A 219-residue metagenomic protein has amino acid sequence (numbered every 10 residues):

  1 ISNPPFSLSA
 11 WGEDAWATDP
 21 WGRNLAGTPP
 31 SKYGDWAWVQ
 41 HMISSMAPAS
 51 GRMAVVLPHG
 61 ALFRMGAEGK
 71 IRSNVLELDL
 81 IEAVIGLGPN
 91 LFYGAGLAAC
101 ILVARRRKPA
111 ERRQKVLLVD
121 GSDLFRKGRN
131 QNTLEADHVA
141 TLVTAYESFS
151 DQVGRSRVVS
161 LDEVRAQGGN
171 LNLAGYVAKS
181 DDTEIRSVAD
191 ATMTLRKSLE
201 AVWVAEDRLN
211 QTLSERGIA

Functional and structural regions predicted by a protein language model:
I1-A219: A conserved structural/catalytic subdomain of Rossmann-like adenosyl-cofactor enzymes
